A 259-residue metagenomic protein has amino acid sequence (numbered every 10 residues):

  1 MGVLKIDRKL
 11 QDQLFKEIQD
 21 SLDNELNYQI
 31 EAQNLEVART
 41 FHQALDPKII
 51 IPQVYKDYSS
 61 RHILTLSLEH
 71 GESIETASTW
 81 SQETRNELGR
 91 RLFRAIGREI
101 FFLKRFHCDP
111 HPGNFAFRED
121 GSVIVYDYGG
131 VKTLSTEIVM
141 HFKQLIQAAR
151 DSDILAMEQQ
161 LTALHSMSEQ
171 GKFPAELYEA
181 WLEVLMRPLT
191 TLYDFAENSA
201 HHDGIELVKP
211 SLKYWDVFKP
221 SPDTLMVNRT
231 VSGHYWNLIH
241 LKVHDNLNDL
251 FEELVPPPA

Functional and structural regions predicted by a protein language model:
M1-E75, L103: Conserved ATP-binding subdomain of kinase catalytic cores across diverse folds
Q11, Y28, P47, G89 (+4 more regions): Active-site-proximal structural scaffolding
K16-I18, E69-R91, R118-A259: Helix-rich C-lobe and terminal helical cap/extension of kinase-like folds
E31, T65, H111, D127 (+1 more regions): Residue-level signature of catalytic and energy-coupling elements of molecular machines, predominantly ATP/GTP-dependent
A38-L45, W80-C108: Conserved kinase catalytic-core helix
I63, H107, V123: Hydrophobic "anchor" residues on beta-strands that sit immediately upstream of conserved functional sites
G113-F117: Hydrophobic residue at the +6 position relative to the catalytic HRD Asp in the kinase catalytic loop
